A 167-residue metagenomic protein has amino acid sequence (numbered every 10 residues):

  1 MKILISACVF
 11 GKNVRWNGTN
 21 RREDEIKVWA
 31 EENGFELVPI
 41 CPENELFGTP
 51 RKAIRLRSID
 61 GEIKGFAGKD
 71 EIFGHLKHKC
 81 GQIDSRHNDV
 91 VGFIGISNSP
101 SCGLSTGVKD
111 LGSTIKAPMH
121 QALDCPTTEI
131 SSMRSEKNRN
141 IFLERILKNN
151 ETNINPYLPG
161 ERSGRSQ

Functional and structural regions predicted by a protein language model:
M1-L4: Extreme N-terminal starter segment of soluble prokaryotic enzymes
S6-A7, C41, F93-N98: Short beta-strand segments
G11-G18: Short N-terminal binding/cap micro-motifs at the start of the first secondary-structure element
N13, G48-T49, S101-S105, E136-K137: Short catalytic/ligand-binding loop motif for oxyanion handling, primarily in non-cytosolic enzymes, centered on
E25-G61: Short, surface-exposed acidic-centric catalytic microdomains
I54-R57, K64-Q82, G112-Q167: Divalent-metal-activated hydrolytic enzyme cores
H75-S97: Ordered, amphipathic secondary-structure segments that act as subunit-interaction surfaces in large macromolecular
N98-A117: Short Gly/Thr/Asp-enriched flexible loops that form oxyanion-binding sites at enzyme active sites
